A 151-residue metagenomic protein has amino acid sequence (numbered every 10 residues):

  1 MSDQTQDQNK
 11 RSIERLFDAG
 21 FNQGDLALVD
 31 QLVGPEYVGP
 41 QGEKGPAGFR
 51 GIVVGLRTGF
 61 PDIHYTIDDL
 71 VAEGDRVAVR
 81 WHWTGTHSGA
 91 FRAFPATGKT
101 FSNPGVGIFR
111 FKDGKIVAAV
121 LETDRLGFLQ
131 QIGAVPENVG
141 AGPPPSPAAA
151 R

Functional and structural regions predicted by a protein language model:
M1-R151: C-terminal and inter-domain tail/linker signature
